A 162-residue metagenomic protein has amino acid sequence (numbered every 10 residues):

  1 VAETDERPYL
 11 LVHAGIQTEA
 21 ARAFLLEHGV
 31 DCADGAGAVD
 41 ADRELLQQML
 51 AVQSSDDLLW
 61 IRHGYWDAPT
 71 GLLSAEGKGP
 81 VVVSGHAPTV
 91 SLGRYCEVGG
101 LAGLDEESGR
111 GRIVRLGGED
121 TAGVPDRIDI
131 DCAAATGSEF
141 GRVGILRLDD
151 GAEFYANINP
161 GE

Functional and structural regions predicted by a protein language model:
V1-D129, A134-S138: Acidic, His/Gly-enriched loop-helix segments that form or flank divalent-metal centers in metallo-dependent hydrolases
V1-E3, V143-R147: Short beta-strand scaffold segments in enzyme catalytic cores
L11-H13, I145-D149: Short, well-ordered beta-strand micro-motif
E153-F154: Short, compact, well-ordered microdomains
I158-E162: Short, solvent-exposed aromatic-acidic interface loops
